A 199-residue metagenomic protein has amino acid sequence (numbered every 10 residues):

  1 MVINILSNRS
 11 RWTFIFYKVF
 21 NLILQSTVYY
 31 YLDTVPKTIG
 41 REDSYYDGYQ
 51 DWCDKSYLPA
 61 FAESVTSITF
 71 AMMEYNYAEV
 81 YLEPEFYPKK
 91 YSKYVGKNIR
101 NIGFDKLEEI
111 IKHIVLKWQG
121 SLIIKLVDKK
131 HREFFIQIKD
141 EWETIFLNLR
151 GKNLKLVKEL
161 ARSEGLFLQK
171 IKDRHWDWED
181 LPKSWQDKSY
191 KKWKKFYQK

Functional and structural regions predicted by a protein language model:
M1-E143, N148-K199: Structured alpha/beta or helical-core interaction and ligand-binding surfaces enriched in interleaved
